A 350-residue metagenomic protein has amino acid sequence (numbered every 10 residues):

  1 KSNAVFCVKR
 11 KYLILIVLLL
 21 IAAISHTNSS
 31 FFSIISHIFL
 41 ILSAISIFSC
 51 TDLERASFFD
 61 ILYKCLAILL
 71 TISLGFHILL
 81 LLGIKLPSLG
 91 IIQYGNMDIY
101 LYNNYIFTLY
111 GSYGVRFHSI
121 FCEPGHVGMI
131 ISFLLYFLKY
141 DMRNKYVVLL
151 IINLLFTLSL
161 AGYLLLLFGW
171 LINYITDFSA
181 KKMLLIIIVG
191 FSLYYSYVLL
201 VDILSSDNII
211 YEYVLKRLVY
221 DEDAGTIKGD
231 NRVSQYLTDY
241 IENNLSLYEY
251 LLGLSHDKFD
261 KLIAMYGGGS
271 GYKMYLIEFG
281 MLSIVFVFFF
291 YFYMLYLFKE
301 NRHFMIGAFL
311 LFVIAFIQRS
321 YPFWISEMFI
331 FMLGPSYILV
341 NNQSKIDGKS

Functional and structural regions predicted by a protein language model:
K1-S46, L311-A315: N-terminal hydrophobic segments of proteins, predominantly signal-anchor/transmembrane helices of inner/organellar
N3-I16, F58-Y63, K145-Y146, F298-A308: Membrane-interfacial loop-to-transmembrane alpha-helix junctions, especially the N-terminal start
R10, L167-Y174, A180-L185, E278-F316: Hydrophobic transmembrane alpha-helices and their immediate junctions
A22-S25, F31-S36, G271, F304-Q343: Membrane helix-loop boundary segments at the extracytoplasmic
S25-L79, Y174, V287-Y293: Transmembrane alpha-helical segments and their membrane-water interfaces
Y63-I84, F107-L158, Y163-I175: Alpha-helical transmembrane segments of multi-pass inner-membrane proteins
G75-L79, T176-D221, E242-S246: A membrane-periplasm/extracellular boundary helix in multi-pass inner-membrane enzymes that assemble envelope glycans
I210-L282: Long extracytoplasmic/lumenal interhelical loops at the membrane interface of multi-pass membrane proteins
